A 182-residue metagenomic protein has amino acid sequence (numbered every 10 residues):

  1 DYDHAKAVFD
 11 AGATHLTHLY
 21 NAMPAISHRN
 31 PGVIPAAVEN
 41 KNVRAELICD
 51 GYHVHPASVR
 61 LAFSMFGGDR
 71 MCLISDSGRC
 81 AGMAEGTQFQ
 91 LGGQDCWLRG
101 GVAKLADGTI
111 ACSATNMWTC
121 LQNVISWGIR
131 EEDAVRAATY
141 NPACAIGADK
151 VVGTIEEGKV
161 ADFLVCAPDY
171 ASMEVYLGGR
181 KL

Functional and structural regions predicted by a protein language model:
D1, G51-V54: Short beta->alpha connector loops
D1-V33, C80-G82, G179: Histidine/acidic-residue-rich, glycine-tolerant segments that coordinate divalent metal ions
K6-D10, V59-D69: Short amphipathic alpha-helices and their capping/turn segments at secondary-structure boundaries
T14, D162, M173: Conserved acidic residues
G32-L47, G51, F63-C166: His/Asp/Glu-enriched, well-ordered alpha-helical/loop segment that forms or immediately abuts the divalent-metal
A103, S172-M173: Hydrophobic residues embedded in beta-strands of well-ordered beta-sheets
E174-L182: Short, compositionally biased
